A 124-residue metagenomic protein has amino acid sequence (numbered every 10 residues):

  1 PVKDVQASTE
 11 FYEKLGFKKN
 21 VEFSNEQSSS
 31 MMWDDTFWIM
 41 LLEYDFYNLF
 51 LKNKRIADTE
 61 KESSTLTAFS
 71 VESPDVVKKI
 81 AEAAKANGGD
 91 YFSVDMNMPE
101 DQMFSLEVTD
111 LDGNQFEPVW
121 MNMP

Functional and structural regions predicted by a protein language model:
P1-K3, M31-M32, K54-A83, F104-T109: Vicinal oxygen chelate
P1-N48: Core segments of cupin and vicinal oxygen chelate
D4, D35, E43-D45, V71-S73 (+2 more regions): Non-catalytic surface loops within mature trypsin-like serine protease
T9, K78, E117: Alpha-helical elements of the RecA-like P-loop NTPase motor core of helicases
E10-K14, I80-K85: Short amphipathic alpha-helices in soluble, non-transmembrane regions that often serve as interface/regulatory elements
Y44-D58: Short, flexible, mixed-charge acidic loops at enzyme active sites
A81-P124: Vicinal oxygen chelate
